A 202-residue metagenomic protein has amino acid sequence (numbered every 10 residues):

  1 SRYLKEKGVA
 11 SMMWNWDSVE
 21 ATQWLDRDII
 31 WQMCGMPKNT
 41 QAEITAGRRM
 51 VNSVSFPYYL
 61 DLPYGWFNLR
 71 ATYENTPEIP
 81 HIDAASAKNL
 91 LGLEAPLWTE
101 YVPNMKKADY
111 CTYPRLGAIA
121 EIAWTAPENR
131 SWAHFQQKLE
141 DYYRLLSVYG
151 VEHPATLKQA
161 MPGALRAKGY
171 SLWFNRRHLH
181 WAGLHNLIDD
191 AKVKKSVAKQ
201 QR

Functional and structural regions predicted by a protein language model:
S1-I30, C34-R48: Active-site neighborhood of glycoside hydrolase catalytic domains
R2, K88-L91, P114, A118: Feature representing long, continuous alpha-helical segments
Y3-N15, M50-V54, A126-W132, P154-A155: Acidic/polar loop patches that form or flank catalytic/metal-binding clefts of enzymes that bind anionic ligands
W16-V19, C34-M36, S55-P57, P96-E100: Active-site beta-loop-alpha junctions enriched in small/polar residues
Q23-D26, D61-L69, M105-D109: Histidine/acidic-residue-rich catalytic or RNA/ligand-binding cores of hydrolases and nuclease-related proteins
N39-L97: Aromatic-lined glycan-binding groove of carbohydrate-active enzymes
A95-Y110, P114-R202: C-terminal functional modules
